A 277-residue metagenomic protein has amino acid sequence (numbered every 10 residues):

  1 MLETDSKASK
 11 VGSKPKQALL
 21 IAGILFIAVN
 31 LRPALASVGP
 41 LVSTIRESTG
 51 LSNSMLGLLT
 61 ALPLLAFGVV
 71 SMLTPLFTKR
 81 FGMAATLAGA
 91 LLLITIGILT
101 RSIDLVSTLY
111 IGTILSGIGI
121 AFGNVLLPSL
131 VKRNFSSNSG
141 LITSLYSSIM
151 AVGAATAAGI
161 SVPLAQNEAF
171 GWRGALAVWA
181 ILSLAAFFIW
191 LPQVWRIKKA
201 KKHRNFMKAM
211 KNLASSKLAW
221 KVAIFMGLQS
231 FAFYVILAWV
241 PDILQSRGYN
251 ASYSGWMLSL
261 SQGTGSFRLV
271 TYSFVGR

Functional and structural regions predicted by a protein language model:
L2-K14, W195-V222: Juxtamembrane intracellular "pre-TM" segments in multi-pass secondary transporters
L19-N53, S71-T74, I236-P241: Extracytoplasmic
A36, L64-M72, A154-A155, Q262-V270: Residue-level signature of mid-helix packing/kink "hotspots" within the transmembrane helices of 12-pass Major
V38-G39, K217-S259, G263: Extracytoplasmic gate region of multi-pass secondary transporters
V42-S43, T74, G153-Q166, P241 (+1 more regions): Small-residue (Gly/Pro/Ala) motifs that create kinks and tight helix-helix packing interfaces
V69-S107: Conserved MFS/SLC helix-loop-helix module at the cytosolic interface between two early adjacent transmembrane helices
V106, S137-N138, L145-W195: Helix-loop-helix hairpin linking two adjacent transmembrane segments in secondary transporters
T113-S148: Cytoplasmic helix-loop-helix junction between adjacent transmembrane helices in 12-TM secondary transporters
